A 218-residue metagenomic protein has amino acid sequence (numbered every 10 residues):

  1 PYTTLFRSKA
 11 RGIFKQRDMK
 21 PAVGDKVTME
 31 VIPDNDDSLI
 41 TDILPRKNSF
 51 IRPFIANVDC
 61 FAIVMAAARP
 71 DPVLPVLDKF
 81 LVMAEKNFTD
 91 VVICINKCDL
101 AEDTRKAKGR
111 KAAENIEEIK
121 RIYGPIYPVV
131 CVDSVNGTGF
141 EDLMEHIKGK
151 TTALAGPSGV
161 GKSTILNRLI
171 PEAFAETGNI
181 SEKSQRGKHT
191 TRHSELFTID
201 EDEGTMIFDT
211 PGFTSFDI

Functional and structural regions predicted by a protein language model:
Y2-L5: Short, small-residue-biased leader/transition segments that mark boundaries at the very start of proteins
R7-P21: Beta-strand/loop nucleic-acid-binding surfaces
I13-F14, V135-G139, E182-K183: Short acidic loop-to-helix transition motifs that present clustered carboxylates
R17-D36, D42-F61, A66-A67, M83-V91 (+4 more regions): Helix-rich effector regions associated with P-loop NTPase G domains
L77: Aromatic/hydrophobic pocket-lining residues that form the small-molecule binding cavity in soluble enzyme cores
L100-V160: Canonical P-loop GTPase G-domain recognition
